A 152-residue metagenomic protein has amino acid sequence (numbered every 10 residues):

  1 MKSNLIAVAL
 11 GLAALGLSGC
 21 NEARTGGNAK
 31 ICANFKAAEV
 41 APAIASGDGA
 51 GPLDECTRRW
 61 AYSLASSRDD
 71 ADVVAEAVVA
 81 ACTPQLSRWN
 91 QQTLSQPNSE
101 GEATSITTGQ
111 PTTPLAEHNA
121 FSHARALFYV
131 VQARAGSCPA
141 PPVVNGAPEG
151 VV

Functional and structural regions predicted by a protein language model:
M1-V8: Bacterial N-terminal signal peptides that target proteins for export
A14, G26, A50, A75-E76 (+1 more regions): Processing junctions and N-termini across compartments
G16-G19: C-terminal motif of bacterial Sec signal peptides marking the signal peptidase cleavage site
N21-R24: Bacterial signal peptide processing site
G26-V40: Short N-terminal segments immediately surrounding and downstream of signal-peptide cleavage
A38-Q92: Short N-proximal segments of mature Sec-exported proteins
E76-V152: Compact alpha-helical subdomains of small soluble proteins
